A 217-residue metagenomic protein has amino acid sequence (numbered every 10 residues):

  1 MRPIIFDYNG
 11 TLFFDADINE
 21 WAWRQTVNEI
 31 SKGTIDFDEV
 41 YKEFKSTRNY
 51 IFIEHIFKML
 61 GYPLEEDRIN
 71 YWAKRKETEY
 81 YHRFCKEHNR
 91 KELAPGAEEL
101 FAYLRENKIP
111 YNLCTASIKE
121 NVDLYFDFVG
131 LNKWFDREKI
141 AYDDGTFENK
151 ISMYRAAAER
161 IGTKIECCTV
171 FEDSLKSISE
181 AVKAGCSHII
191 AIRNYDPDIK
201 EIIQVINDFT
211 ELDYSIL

Functional and structural regions predicted by a protein language model:
M1-R2, K119, L124-L217: Asp-based, Mg2+/Mn2+-dependent phosphohydrolase catalytic module
R2-P95, R105-E106: N-terminal helical cap/lid subdomain that shapes the substrate entry/recognition surface in HAD-like hydrolases
L12, Y111, V170-F171: Conserved SAM-binding loop
F14, L113-T115, A191: Hydrophobic residues in well-ordered beta-strands that form the structural core
N19-E20, S46, Y50, E98 (+3 more regions): Alpha-helix N-cap/helix-start and coil->helix boundary motif
N28, E99-A102, E106, E159 (+1 more regions): Surface-exposed alpha-helical segments enriched in charged/polar residues
G96-L100, M153-A156: Well-ordered alpha-helical segments embedded in enzymatic catalytic cores
A97-D127: Substrate-recognition element of Asp-dependent hydrolases with the DxDx(T/V) motif
